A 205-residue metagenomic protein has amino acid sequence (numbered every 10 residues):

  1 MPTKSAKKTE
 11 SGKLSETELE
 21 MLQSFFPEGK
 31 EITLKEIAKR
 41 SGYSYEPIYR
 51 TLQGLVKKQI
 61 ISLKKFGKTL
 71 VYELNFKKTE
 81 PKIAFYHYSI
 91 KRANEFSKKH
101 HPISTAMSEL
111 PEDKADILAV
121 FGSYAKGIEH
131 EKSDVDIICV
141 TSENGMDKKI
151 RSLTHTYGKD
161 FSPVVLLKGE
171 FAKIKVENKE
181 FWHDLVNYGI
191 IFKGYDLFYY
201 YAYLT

Functional and structural regions predicted by a protein language model:
P2-K114, K126-K132, T141-T205: Catalytic core of pol beta-like nucleotidyltransferases
D116-Y124: Short helix-loop-helix/strand-helix junction enriched in hydrophobic and basic residues
I138: A contiguous pocket-lining binding segment that forms or flanks enzyme active sites
